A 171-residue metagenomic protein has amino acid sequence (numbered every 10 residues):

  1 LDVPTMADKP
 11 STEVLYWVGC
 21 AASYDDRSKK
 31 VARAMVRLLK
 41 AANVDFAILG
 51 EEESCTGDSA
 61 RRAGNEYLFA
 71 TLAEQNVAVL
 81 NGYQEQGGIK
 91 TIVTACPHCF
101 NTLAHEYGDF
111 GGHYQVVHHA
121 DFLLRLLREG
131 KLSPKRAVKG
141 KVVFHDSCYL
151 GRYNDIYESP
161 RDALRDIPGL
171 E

Functional and structural regions predicted by a protein language model:
L1-E171: Iron-sulfur cluster-binding electron-transfer modules in prokaryotic oxidoreductases
